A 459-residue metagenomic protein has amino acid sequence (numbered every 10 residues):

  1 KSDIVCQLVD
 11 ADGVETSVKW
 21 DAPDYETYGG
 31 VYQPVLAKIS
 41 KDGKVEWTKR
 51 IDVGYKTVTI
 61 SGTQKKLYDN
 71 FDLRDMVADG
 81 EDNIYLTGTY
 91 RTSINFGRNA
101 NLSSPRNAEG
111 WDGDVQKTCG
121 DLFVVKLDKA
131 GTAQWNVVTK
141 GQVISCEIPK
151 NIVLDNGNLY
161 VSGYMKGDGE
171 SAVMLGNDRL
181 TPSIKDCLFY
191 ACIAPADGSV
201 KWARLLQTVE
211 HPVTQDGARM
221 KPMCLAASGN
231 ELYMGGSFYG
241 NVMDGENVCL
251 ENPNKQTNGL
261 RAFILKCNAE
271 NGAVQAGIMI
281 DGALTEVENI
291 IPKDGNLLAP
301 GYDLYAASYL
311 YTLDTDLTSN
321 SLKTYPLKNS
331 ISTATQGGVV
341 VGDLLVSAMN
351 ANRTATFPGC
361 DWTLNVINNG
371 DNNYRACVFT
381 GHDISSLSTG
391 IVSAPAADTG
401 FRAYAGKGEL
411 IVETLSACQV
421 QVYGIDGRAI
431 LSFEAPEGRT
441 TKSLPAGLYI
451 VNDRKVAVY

Functional and structural regions predicted by a protein language model:
K1-I391: A sequence-level/structural motif corresponding to short, flexible coil/turn segments enriched in small polar residues
V392-Y459: C-terminal outer-membrane/trafficking sorting elements
